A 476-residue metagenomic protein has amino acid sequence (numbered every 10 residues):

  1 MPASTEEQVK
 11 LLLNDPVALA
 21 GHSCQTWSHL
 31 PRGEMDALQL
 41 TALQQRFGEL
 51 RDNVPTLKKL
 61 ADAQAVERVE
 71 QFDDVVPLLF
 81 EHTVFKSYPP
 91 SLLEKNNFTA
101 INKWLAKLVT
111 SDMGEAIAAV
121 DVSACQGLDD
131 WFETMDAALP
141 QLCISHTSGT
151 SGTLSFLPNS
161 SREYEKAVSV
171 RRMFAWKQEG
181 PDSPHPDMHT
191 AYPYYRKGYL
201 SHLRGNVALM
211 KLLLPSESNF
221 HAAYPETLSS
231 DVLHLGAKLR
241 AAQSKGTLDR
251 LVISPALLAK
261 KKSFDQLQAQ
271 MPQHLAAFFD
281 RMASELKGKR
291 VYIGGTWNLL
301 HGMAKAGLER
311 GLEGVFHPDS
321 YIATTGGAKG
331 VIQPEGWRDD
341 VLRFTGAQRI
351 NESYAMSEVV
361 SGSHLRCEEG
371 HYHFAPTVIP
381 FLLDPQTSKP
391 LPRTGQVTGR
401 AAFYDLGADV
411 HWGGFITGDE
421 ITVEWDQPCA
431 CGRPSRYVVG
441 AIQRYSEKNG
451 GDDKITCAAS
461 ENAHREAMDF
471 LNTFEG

Functional and structural regions predicted by a protein language model:
M1-H146, T153-R204, L212-D265, P272-G294 (+3 more regions): Nucleotide 5′-phosphate-binding alpha/beta core
I144-L154, W297, G326, M356-V359 (+1 more regions): Ser/Thr-glycine-rich phosphate-binding loops at phosphate-binding pockets of nucleotides, nucleotide cofactors
N159, P193-Y195, V291-L299, A323-G327 (+1 more regions): Short His-Asn-centered micro-motif
G198-H202, H301-M303, V360-G362: Short catalytic/ligand-binding loop motif for oxyanion handling, primarily in non-cytosolic enzymes, centered on
V207-A208, D339: Active-site phosphate/pyrophosphate- and oxyanion-stabilizing loops and adjacent acidic/basic residues in soluble
K289, K305-L308, G314-P428: Conserved AMP-binding/adenylate-forming
A402-G476: Conserved ATP-binding/catalytic segment of the ANL
